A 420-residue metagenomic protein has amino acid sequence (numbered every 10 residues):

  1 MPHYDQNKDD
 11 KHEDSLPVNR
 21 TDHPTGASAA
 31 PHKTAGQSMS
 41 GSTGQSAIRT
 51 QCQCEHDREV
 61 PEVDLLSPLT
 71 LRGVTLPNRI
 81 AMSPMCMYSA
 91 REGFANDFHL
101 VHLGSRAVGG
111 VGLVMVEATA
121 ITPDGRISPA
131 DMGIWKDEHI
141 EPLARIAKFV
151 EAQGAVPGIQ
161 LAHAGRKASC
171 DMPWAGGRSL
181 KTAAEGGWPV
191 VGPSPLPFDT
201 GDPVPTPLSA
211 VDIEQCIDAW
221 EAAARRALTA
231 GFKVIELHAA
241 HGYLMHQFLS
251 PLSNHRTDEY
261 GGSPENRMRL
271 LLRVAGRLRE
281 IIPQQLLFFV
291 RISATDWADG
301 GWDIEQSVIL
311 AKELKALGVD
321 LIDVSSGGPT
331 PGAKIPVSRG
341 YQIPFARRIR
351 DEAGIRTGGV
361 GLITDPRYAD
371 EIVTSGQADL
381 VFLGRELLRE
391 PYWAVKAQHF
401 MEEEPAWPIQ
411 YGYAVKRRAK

Functional and structural regions predicted by a protein language model:
P2-Y4, L16-R20, G26, A30-G36 (+1 more regions): Flavin-dependent oxidoreductase catalytic cores
H3-K11: Topogenic and prosegment regions of secretory-pathway hydrolases and membrane enzymes
